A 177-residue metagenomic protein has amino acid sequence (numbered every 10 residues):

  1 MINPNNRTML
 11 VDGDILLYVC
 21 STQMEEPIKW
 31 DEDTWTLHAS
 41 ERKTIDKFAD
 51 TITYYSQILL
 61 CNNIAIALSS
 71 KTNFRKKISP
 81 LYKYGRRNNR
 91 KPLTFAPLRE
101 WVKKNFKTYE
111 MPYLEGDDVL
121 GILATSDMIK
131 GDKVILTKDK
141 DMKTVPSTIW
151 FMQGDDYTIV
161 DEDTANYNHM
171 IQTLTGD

Functional and structural regions predicted by a protein language model:
M1-E100: Domain-level signal for Mg2+-assisted phosphodiester chemistry and nucleotide/NA-binding surfaces in nucleic-acid
I2-N6, T34-W35, C61, G85-D177: Extended two-metal-dependent nuclease catalytic cores across DNA- and RNA-processing enzymes
